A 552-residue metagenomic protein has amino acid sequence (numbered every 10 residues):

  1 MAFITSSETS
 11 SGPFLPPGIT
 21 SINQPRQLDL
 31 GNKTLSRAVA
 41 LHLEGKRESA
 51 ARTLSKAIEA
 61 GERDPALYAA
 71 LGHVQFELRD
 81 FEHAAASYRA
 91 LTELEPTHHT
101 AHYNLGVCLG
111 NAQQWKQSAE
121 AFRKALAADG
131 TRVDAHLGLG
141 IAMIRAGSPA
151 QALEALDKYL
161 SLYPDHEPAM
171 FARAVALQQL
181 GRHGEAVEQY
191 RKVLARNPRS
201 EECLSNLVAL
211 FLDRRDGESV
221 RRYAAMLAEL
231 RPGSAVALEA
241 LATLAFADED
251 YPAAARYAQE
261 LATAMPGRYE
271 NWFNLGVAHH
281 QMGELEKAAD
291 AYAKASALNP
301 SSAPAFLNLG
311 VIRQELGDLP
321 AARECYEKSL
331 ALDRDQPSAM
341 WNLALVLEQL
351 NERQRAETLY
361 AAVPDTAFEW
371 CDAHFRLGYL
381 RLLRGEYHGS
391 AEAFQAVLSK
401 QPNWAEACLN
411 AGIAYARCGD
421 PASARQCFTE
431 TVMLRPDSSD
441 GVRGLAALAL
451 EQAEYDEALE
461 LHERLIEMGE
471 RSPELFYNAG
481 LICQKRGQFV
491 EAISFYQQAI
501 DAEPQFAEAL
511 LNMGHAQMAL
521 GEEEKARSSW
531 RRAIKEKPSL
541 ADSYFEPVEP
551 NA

Functional and structural regions predicted by a protein language model:
L30-A60, D64, A70-R79, V107 (+8 more regions): Alpha-helical segment of the N-proximal tetratricopeptide repeat
H42, A69, F76, Y103 (+20 more regions): Position-specific recognition of the canonical hydrophobic site in helix A of tetratricopeptide repeat
K56-A57, A90-L91, K124-A125, K158-Y159 (+11 more regions): Canonical positions in the second alpha-helix
A60, L94, A128, L162-Y163 (+11 more regions): Structural marker of alpha-solenoid helical repeat scaffolds
A70, N104, G138, A172 (+11 more regions): Canonical tetratricopeptide repeat
